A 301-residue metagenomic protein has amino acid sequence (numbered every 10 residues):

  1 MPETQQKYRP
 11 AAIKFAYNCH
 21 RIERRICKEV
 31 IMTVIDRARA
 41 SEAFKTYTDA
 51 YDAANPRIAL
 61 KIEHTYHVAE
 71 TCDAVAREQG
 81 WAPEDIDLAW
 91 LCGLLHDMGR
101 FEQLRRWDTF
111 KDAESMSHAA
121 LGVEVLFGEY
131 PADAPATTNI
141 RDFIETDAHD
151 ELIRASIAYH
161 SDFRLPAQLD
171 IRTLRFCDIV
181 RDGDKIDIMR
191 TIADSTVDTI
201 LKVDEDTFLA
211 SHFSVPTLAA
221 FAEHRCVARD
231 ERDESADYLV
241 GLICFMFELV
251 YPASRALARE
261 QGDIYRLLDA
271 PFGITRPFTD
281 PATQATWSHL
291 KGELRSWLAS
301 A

Functional and structural regions predicted by a protein language model:
K14-I31: Short, Lys/Arg-enriched N-terminal segments with co-localized hydrophobic residues within the first ~10-30 amino acids
V30-A120, D170: Acidic/His-rich, divalent-metal-binding segments that scaffold phosphate/diphosphate chemistry
R57-Y66, E70, A74-A82, L95 (+2 more regions): Divalent metal-dependent phosphate-bond-processing catalytic cores, especially two-metal-ion Mg2+/Mn2+ enzymes that act
A82-L95, T146-S156, T173-I179: Alpha-helical scaffolds flanking conserved acidic
F101-E151, F163: Hydrophobic/aromatic-rich structural module bridging two neighboring secondary-structure elements via a short loop
